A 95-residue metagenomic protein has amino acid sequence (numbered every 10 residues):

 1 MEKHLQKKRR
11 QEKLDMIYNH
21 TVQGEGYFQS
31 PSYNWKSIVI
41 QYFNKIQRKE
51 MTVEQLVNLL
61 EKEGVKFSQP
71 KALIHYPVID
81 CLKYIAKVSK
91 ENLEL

Functional and structural regions predicted by a protein language model:
M1-L95: Non-catalytic C-terminal interaction segments of nucleic acid-processing enzymes
